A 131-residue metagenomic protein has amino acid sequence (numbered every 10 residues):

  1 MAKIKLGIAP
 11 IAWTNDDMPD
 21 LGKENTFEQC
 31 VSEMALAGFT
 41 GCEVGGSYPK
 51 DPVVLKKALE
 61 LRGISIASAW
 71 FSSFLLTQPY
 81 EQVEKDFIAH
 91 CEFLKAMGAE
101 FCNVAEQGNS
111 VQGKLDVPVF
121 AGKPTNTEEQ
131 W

Functional and structural regions predicted by a protein language model:
M1-F101, K123-Q130: N-terminal pre-domain/capping segments
G98, V111-G113: Conserved anion-binding
A105-S110: Short glycine-enriched loops at secondary-structure junctions
G113-N126: Active-site gating loops and adjacent loop-to-helix segments of metal-dependent hydrolytic enzymes
